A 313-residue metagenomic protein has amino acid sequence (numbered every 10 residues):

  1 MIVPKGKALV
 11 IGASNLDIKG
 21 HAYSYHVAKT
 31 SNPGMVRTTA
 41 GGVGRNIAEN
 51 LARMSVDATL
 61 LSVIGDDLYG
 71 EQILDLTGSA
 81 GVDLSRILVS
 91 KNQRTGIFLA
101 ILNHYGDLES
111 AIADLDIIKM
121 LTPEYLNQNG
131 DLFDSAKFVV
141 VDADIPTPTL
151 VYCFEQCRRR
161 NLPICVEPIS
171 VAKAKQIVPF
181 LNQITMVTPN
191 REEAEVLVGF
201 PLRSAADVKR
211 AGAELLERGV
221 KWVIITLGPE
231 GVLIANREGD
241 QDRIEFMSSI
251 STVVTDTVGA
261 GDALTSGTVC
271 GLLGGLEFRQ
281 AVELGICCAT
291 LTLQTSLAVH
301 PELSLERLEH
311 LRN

Functional and structural regions predicted by a protein language model:
M1-V10, N32, K173-A174, V178 (+1 more regions): Conserved phosphate-binding/catalytic region of the ribokinase-like
M1-V63, L68-V82, F98, V253: Glycine-rich phosphate/adenosyl-contacting loop at the front of the ribokinase-like
A80-N92: A glycine-rich helix N-cap at a beta->alpha junction
G81, I118-E124, V166-A172: Short gly/ser/thr-rich secondary-structure transition/capping motifs
V89-S90, A100-F138, A143: Conserved phosphate-binding/catalytic loop of the ribokinase/pfkB sugar-kinase fold
I97-I101, G231-I234: Short beta-strand scaffold segments in enzyme catalytic cores
F138-R210, P229-V232, R237: Conserved beta-alpha-beta core of the PfkB/ribokinase-like small-molecule kinase fold
